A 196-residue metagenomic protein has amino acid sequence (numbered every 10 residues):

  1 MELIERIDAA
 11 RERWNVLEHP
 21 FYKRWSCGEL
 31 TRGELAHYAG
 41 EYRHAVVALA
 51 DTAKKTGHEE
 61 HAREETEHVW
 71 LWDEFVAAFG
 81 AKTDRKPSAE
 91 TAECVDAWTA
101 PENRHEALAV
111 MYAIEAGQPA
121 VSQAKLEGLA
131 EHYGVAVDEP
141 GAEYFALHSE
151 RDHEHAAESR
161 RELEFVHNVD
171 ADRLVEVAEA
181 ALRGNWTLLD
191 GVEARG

Functional and structural regions predicted by a protein language model:
M1-G196: Non-heme di-metal
